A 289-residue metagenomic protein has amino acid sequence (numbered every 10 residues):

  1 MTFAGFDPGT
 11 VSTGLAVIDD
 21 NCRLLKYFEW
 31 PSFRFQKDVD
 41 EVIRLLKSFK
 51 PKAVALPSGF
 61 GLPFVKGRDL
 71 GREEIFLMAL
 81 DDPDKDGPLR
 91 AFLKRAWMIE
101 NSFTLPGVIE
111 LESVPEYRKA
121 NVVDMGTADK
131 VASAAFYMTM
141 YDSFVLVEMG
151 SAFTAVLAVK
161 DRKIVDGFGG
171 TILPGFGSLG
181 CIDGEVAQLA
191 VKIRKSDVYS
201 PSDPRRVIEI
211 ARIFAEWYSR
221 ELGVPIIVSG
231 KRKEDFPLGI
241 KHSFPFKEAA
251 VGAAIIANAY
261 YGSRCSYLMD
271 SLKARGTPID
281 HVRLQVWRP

Functional and structural regions predicted by a protein language model:
M1-Y27, P57, Y141-G167: Gly/Thr-rich phosphate-binding beta-strand-loop-beta motif of the actin/hexokinase/Hsp70
L25-L46: Nucleic-acid-processing active sites and adjacent nucleic-acid-binding tracks, predominantly divalent metal-dependent
K50-N121: Short beta-strand-loop/turn "lid" adjacent to the catalytic site in phosphate-handling enzymes
S113-F144, S151, D161-P204: Glycine-rich phosphate-binding loop plus the immediately following alpha-helix
Y117-V122, F236-S243: Active-site regions of enzymes building and remodeling cell-envelope glycoconjugates
K192-G230: Adenine-nucleotide phosphate-binding core of ATP-dependent small-molecule kinases
I240-P289: Glycine-rich phosphate-binding/hydrolytic loop that grips phosphoryl groups
